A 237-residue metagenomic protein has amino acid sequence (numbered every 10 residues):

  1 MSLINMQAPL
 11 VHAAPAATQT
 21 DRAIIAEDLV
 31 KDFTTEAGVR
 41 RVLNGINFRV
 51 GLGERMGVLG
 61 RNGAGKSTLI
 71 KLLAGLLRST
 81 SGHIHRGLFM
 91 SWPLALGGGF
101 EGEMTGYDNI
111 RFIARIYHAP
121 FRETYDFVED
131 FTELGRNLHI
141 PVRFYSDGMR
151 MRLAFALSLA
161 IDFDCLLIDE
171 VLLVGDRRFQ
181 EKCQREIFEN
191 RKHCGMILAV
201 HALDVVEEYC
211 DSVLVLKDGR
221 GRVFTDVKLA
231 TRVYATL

Functional and structural regions predicted by a protein language model:
M1-T34: ABC-family P-loop ATPase nucleotide-binding domain
I24, V42-G45: Conserved structural motif at the start of ABC-family nucleotide-binding domains
K31, G45-V50: Conserved A-loop
E54-G57, R61-R115: ABC ATPase nucleotide-binding domain signature region
F89, L94-L153, L157-R177: ABC-family P-loop ATPase nucleotide-binding domains
Q180-K192: Helical segment within the ABC ATPase nucleotide-binding domain
K182, R220-L237: Conserved beta-strand-loop-alpha-helix hinge in the C-terminal portion of ABC ATPase nucleotide-binding domains
A202-Y209: Conserved H-loop
